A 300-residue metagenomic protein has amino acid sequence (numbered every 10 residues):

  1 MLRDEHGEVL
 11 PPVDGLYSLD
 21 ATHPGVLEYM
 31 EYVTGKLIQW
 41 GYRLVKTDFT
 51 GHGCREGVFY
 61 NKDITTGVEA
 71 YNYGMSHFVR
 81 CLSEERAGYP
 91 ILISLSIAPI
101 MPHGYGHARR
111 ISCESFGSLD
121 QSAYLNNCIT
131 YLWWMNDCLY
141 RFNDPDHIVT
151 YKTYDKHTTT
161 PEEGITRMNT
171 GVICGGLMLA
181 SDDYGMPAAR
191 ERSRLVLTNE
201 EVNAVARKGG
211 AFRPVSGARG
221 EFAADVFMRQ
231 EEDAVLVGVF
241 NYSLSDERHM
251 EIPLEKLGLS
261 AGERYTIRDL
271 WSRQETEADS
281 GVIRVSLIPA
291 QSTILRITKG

Functional and structural regions predicted by a protein language model:
L2-L16, D20-P24, E28, Y32 (+2 more regions): Glycan-recognition surfaces
M30-V58: Active-site groove signature of glycoside hydrolases
G53-Y71: Active-site cleft segment of glycoside hydrolase catalytic domains centered on the general acid/base Glu
G67-F78, M250-I252: Well-ordered, non-membrane alpha-helical segments in soluble/globular domains
M168-A218: Aromatic- and carboxylate-lined catalytic core of secreted/periplasmic carbohydrate-active enzymes
G171-C174, M178-L179, A218-L259, A290: Carbohydrate-binding surface patches
E255-R273: Solvent-exposed beta-hairpin/edge-strand motifs
A278-G300: C-terminal beta-strand-rich structural cap/linker in extracellular carbohydrate-active enzymes
